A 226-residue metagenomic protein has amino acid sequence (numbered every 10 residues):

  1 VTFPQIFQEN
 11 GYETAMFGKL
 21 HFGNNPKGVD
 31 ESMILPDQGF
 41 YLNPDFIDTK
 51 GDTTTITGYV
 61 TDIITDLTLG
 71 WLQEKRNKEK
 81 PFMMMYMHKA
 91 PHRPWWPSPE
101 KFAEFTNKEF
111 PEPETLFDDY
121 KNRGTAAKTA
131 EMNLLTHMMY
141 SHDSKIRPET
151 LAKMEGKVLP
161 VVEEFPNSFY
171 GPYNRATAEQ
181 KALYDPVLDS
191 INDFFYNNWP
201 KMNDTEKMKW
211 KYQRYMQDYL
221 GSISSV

Functional and structural regions predicted by a protein language model:
V1-V226: Formylglycine-dependent sulfatase
